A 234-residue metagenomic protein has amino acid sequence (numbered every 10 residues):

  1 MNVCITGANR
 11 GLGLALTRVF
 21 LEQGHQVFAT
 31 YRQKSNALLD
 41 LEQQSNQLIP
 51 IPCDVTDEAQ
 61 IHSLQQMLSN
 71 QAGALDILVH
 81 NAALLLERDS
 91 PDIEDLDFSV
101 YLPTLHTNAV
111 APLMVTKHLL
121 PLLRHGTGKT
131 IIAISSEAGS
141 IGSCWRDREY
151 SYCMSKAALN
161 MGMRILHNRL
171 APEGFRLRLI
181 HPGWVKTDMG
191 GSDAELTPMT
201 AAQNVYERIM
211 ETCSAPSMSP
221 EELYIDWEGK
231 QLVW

Functional and structural regions predicted by a protein language model:
I5-T6, H80-N81, T130-S136, R176-H181: Structural signature of the Rossmann-like NAD(P)-dependent dehydrogenase/reductase core
N9-V19: N-terminal Rossmann NAD(P)H-binding glycine-rich loop of SDR-like oxidoreductase domains
Q23-L38: Conserved glycine-rich Rossmann-like NAD(P)H-binding loop of the short-chain dehydrogenase/reductase
P52-L64: The beta1-alpha1 cofactor-binding region of Rossmann-like NAD(H)/NADP(H)-dependent oxidoreductases
V79, V115-L119, L123, G162-M163: Hydrophobic positions on the long internal alpha-helix of Rossmann-like NAD(P)-dependent oxidoreductase domains
L84-L85, D92-L105, R124-A171: Catalytic loop of short-chain dehydrogenase/reductase
L179-I180, G191-W234: C-terminal helical subdomain
